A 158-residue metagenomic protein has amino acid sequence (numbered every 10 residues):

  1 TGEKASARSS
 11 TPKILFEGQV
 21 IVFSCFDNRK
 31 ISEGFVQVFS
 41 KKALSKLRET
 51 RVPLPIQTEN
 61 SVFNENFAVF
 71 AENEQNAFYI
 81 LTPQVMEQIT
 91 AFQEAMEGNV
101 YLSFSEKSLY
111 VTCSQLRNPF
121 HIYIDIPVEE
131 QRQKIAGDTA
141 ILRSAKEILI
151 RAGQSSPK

Functional and structural regions predicted by a protein language model:
T1-K158: Charged, low-complexity intrinsically disordered regions
